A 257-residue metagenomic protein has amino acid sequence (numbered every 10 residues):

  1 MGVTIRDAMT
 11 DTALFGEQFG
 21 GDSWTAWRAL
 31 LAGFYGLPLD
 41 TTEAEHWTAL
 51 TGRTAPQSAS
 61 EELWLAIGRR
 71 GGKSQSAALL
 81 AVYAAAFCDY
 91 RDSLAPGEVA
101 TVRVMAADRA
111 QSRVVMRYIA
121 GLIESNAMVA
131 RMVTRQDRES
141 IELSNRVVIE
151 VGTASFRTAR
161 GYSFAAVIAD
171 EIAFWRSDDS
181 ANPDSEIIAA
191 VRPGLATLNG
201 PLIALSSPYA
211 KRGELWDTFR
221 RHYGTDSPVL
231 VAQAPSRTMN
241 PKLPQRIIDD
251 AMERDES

Functional and structural regions predicted by a protein language model:
M1-S257: Phosphate/NTP-binding elements of NTP-utilizing enzymes
